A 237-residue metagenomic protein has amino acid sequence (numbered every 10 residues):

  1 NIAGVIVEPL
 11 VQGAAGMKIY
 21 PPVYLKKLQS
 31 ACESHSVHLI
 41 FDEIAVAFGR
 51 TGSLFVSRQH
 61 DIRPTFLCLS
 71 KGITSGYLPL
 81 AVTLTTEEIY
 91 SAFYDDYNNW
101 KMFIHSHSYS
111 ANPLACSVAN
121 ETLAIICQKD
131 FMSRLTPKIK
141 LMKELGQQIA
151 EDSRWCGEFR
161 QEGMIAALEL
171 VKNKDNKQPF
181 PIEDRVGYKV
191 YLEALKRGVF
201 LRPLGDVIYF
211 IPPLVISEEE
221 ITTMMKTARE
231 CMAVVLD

Functional and structural regions predicted by a protein language model:
N1-D237: Conserved N-terminal phosphate-binding loop of PLP-dependent enzymes in the Aspartate aminotransferase
